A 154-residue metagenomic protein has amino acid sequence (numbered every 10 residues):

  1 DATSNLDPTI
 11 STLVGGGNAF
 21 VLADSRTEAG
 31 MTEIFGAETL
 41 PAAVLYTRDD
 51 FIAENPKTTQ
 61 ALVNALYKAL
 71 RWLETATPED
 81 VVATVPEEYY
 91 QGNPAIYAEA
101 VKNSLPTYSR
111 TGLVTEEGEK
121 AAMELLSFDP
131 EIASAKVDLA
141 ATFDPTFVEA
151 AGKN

Functional and structural regions predicted by a protein language model:
D1, N18, A95, P130-L139: A local structural motif
D1-P86: Pocket-lining segment of extracytoplasmic ligand-binding domains
G17-N18, L113, K153: Intrinsically disordered, low-complexity regions
T32-F35, S109-R110, P145-G152: Short, solvent-exposed polar/charged micro-motifs at secondary-structure junctions
R48, T115, D144-V148: Residue-level signal for threonine
I52-I132: Secondary-structure end/capping motifs
K120-N154: Conserved C-terminal helix/tail region of periplasmic/extracytoplasmic solute-binding proteins
